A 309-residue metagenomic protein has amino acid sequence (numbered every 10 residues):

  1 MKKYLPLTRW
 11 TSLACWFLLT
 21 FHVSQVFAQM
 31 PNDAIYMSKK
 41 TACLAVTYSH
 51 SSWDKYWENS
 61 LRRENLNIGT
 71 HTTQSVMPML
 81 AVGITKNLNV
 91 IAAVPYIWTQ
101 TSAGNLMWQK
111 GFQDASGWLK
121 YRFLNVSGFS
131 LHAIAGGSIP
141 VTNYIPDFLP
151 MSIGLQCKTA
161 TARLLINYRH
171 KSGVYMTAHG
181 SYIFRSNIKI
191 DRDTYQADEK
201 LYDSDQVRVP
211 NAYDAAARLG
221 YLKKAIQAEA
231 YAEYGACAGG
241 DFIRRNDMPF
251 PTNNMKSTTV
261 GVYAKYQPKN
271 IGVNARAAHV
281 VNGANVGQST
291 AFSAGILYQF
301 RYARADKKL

Functional and structural regions predicted by a protein language model:
V26-L61, I68, Y302-L309: Outer-membrane beta-barrel biogenesis signature
K40, T72-V76, Q109-A115, F129 (+5 more regions): Residues that define the transmembrane beta-barrel architecture of outer-membrane proteins
L44-V46, L80, A92, L119 (+8 more regions): Membrane-embedded beta-strand positions of outer-membrane beta-barrel proteins
Y48-D54, V94-Q100, F123, G137-N143 (+7 more regions): Transmembrane beta-strands of outer-membrane beta-barrel pores
D54, N87-A92, V126-L131, G173-M176 (+3 more regions): Repeated loop/turn-to-beta-strand initiation elements of outer-membrane beta-barrel proteins
W57-N59, E64-L66, L201-L309: Outer membrane beta-barrel transmembrane domains
N105-V207, T252, Q267: Outer-membrane pore/translocation modules
